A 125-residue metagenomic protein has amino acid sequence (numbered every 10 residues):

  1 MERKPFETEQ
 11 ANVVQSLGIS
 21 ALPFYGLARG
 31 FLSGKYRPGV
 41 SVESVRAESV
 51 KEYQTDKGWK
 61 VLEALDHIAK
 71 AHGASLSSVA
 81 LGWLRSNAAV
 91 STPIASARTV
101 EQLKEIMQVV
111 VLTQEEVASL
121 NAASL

Functional and structural regions predicted by a protein language model:
M1-L125: Beta/alpha (TIM)-barrel catalytic core signal, keyed to glycine-rich beta->alpha loops juxtaposed to Asp/Glu that bind
